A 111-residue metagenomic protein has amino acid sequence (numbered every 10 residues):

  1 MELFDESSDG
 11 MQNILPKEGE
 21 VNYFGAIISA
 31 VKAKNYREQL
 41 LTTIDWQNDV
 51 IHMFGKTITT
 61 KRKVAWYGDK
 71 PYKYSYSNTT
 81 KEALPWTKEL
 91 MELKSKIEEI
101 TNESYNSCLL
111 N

Functional and structural regions predicted by a protein language model:
M1-N111: Non-heme Fe(II) oxygenase metal-center motifs and adjacent flexible, charged/small-residue loops
